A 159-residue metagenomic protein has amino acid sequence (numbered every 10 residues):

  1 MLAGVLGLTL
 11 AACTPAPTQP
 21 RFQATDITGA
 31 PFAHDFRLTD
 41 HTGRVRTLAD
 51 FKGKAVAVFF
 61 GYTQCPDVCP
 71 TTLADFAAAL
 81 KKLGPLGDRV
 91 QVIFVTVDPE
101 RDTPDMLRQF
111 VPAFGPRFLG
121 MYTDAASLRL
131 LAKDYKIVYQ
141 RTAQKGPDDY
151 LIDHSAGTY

Functional and structural regions predicted by a protein language model:
T9-A12: C-terminal motif of bacterial Sec signal peptides marking the signal peptidase cleavage site
T14-P17: Bacterial signal peptide processing site
P20-D40, R44: Post-signal peptide N-terminal segment of mature Sec-exported envelope proteins
D35-V56, L80: A short beta-strand-turn-helix
T47-F76: Short active-site neighborhood of thiol/selenol oxidoreductases, capturing the structured segment around
K54-A55, T71-V95, P112: Conserved helix-turn-beta segment immediately C-terminal to the redox Cys motif in thioredoxin-like folds
D88-D102, R117-A126: Thiol-based oxidoreductase modules, predominantly thioredoxin-like and allied folds used for disulfide exchange
R108-S155: Short, internal strand/loop/helix patches that form the active-site neighborhood or redox-interaction surface
